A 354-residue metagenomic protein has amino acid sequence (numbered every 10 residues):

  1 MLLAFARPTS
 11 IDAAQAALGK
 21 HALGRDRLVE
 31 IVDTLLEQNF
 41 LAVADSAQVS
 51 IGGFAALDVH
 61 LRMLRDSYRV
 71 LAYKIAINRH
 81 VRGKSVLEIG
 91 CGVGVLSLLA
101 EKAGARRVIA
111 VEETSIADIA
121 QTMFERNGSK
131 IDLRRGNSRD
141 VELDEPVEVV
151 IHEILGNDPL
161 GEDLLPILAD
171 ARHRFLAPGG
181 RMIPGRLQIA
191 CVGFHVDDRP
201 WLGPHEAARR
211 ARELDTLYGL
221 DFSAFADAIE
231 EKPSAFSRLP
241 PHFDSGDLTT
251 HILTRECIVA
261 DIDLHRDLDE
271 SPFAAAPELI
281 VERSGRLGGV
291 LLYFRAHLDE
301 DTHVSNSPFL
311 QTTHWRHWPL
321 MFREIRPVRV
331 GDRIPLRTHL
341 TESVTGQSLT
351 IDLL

Functional and structural regions predicted by a protein language model:
M1-L57, S67, L71, L298: Long, charge-rich, low-complexity alpha-helical segments
S46-I89, V93-H339, V344-L354: Class I SAM-binding transferase module
